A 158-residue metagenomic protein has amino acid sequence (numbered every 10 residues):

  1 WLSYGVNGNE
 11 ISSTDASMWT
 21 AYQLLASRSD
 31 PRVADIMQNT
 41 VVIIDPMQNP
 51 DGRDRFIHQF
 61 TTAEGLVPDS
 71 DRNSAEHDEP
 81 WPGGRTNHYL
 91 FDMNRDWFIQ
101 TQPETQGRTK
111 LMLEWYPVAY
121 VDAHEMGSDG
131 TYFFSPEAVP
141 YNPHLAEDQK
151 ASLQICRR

Functional and structural regions predicted by a protein language model:
W1-Y4, D92-N94: Short glycine-rich or small-residue beta-strand-to-loop segments that form or flank ligand, phosphate, metal/Fe-S
S3-S12: Short HxH-centered metal-ligating active-site micro-motif
T14-A21, L90, T105-T109, R157: Extracytoplasmic/secreted envelope proteins and their assembly/folding machinery, especially bacterial periplasmic
A16-T20, A34-T101, H124-P143: Surface-exposed loop and adjacent secondary-structure segments within mature catalytic domains
A21-D30, F98, L113-P117: Sec-exported extracytoplasmic/periplasmic mature domains
R32-A34, T109-K110: A generic local secondary-structure boundary/capping motif
T101-R158: Active-site-proximal loop/hinge segments that shape catalytic or ion-binding/gating pockets
